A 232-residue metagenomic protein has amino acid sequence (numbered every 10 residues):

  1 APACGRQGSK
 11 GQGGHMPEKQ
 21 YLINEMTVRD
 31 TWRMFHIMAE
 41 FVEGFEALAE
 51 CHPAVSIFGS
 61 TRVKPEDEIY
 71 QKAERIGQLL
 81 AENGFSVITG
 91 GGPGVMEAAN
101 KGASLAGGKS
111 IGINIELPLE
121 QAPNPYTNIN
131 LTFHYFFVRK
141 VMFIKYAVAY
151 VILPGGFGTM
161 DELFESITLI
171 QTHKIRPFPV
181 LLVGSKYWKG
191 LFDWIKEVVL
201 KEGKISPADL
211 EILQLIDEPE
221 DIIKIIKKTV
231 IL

Functional and structural regions predicted by a protein language model:
P2-G11: Short Gly/Ser/Thr- and charged-rich N-terminal loops/segments that act as flexible capping/hinge elements
Q20-I113: Glycine-rich beta-alpha loop segments
L22-I23, L48-C51, Y70, R75 (+2 more regions): PLP-dependent amino-acid enzyme catalytic core
G94-I152: Acidic/glycine-enriched connector segments
L117-Q121, T159, Y187-G190: Short gly/pro/ser/thr-enriched loop/turn and capping motifs at secondary-structure boundaries
H134-K186, V230-L232: Active-site/ligand-binding-proximal alpha/beta "capping" segment
L182-L232: C-terminal functional extensions of proteins
